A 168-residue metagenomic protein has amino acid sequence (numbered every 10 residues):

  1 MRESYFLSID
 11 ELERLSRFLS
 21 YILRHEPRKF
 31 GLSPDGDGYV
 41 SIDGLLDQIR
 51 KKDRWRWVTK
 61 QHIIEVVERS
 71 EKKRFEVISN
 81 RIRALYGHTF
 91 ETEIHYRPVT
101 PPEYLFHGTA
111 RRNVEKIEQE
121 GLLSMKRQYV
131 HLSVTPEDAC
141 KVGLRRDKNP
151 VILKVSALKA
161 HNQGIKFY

Functional and structural regions predicted by a protein language model:
M1-S8: Long, low-complexity, charged/polar intrinsically disordered regions in eukaryotic proteins
S8-I9, E26, E118, C140: Intrinsically disordered, low-complexity segments enriched in polar/charged residues with Gly/Pro, especially when
D10-D43, Q48: Positively charged, polyanion-binding regions of nucleic-acid-associated proteins
S20, S33-G36, L46, W55-S79 (+3 more regions): ADP-ribosyltransferase catalytic core
H107: Charged surface patches that recognize polyanionic ligands
